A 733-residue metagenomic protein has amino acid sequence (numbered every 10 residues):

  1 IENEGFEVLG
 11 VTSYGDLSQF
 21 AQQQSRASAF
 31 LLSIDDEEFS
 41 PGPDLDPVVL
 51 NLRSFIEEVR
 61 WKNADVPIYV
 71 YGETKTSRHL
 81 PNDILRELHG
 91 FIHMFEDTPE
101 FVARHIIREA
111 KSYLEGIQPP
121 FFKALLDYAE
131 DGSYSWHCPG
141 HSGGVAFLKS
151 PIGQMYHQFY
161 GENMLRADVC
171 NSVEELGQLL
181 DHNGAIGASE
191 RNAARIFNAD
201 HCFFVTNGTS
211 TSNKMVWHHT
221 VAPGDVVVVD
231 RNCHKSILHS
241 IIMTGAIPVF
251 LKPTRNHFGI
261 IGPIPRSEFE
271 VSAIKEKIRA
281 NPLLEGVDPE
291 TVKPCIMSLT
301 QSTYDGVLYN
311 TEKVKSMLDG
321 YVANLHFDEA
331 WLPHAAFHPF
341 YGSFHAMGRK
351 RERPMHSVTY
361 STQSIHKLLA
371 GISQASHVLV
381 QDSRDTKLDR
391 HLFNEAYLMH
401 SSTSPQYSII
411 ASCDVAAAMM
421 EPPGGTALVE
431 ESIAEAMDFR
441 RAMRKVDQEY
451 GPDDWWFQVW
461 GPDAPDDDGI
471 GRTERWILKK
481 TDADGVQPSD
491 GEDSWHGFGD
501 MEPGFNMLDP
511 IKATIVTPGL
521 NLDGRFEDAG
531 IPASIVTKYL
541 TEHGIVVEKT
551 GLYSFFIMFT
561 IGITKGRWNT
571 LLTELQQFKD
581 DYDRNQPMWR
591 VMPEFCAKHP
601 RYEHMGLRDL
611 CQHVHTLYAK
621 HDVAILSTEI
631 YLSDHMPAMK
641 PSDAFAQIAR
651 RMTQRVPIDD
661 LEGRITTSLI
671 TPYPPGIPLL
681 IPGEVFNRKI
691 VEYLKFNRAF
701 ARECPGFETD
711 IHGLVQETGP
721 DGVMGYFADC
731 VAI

Functional and structural regions predicted by a protein language model:
I1-G10: Two-component/phosphorelay signaling modules centered on CheY-like receiver
V11-Y14, Q19-Q23, S33, D44 (+4 more regions): Conserved PLP-enzyme active-site core in the AAT-like
D16, A21-F30, S40-W61, D65-V66 (+4 more regions): Non-catalytic terminal extensions of PLP-dependent enzymes
D36-E38: Receiver (REC) domain active-site loop signature in two-component systems and cognate sites in sensor histidine kinases
A64-Y69, N324-H326: Short beta-strand/loop segments at the ligand-binding rim of alpha/beta enzyme cores
P67, D200-C202, G224-V227: Short active-site oxyanion
N163-T211, A436: Conserved N-terminal alpha-helix of the aminotransferase class I/II PLP-enzyme fold
